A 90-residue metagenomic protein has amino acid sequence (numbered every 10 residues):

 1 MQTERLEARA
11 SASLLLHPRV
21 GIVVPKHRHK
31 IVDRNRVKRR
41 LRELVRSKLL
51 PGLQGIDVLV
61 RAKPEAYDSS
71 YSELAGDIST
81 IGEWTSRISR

Functional and structural regions predicted by a protein language model:
M1-R90: Positively charged, solvent-exposed patches that mediate nucleic-acid binding
